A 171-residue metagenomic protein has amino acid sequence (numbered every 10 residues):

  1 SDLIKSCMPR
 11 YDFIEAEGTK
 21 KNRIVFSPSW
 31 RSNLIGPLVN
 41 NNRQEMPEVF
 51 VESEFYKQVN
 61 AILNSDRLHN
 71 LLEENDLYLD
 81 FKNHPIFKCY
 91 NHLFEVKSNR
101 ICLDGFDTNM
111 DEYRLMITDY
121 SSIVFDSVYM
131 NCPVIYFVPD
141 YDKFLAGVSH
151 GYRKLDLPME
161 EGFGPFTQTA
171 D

Functional and structural regions predicted by a protein language model:
D2-R10: Donor nucleotide-sugar binding/catalytic pocket of nucleotide-sugar-dependent glycosyltransferases
S6, K82, F137-P139: Generic beta-sheet signal
P9-N91: Conserved catalytic-core segment of nucleotide-activated headgroup transferases in glycan assembly
I14-A16, M110-R114, L145-Y152: Short, charged, surface-exposed secondary-structure boundary motifs
D80-F125, Y129-M130: Donor nucleotide-activated moiety binding/catalytic core segment of transferases that use nucleotide-activated donors
L93-V96, S122-D171: Catalytic binding pocket for nucleotide-activated donors in carbohydrate/polymer assembly enzymes
